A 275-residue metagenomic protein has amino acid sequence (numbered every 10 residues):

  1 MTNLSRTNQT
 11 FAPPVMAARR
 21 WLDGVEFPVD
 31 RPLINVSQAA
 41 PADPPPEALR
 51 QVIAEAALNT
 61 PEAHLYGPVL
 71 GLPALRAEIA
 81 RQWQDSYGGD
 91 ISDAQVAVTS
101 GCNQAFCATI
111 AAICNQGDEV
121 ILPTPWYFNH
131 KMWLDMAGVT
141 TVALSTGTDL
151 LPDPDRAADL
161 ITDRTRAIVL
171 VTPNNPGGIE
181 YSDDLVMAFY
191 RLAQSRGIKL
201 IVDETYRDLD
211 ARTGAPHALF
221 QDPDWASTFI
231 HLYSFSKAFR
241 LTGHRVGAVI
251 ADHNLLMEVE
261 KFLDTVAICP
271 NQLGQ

Functional and structural regions predicted by a protein language model:
M1-N8: Generic N-terminal amphipathic, Lys/Arg-enriched alpha-helix
N8-G101, A108: N-terminal small-domain helix-loop-helix segment of the aminotransferase-like
L33, T165, A226-F229, L256: Core-facing hydrophobic residues within beta-strands of well-ordered domains
P45, G178, R240-G243: Active-site helix-initiating loop/hinge in glycosyltransferases
E62-R191, D208-A226: Conserved core of the PLP fold type I
A167, K199-L200, I230: Hydrophobic "anchor" residues on beta-strands that sit immediately upstream of conserved functional sites
E204: Walker B catalytic acidic pair
T228-Q275: PLP-dependent aminotransferase class I/II
